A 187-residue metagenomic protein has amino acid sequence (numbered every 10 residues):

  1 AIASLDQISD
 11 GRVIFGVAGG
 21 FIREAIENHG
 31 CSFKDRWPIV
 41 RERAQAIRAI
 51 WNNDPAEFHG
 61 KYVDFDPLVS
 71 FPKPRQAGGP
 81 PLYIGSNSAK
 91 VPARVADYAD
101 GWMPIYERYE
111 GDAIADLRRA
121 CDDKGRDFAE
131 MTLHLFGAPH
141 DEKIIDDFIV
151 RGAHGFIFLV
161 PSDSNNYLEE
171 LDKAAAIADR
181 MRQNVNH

Functional and structural regions predicted by a protein language model:
A1-H187: Active-site-adjacent structural elements that line small-molecule/cofactor binding pockets in enzymes
